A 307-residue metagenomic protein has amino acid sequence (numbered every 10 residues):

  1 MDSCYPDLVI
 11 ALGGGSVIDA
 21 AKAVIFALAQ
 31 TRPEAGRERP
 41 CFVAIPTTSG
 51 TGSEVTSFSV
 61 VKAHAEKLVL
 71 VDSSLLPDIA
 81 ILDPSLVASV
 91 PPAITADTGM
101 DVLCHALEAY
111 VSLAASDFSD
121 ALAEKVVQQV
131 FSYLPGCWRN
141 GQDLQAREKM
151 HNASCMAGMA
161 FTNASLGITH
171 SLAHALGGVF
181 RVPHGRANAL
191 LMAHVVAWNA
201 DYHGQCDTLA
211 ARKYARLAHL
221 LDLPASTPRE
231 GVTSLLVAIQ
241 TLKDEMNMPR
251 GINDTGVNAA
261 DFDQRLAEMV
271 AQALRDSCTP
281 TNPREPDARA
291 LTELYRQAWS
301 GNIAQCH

Functional and structural regions predicted by a protein language model:
M1-E34, G136-R147: N-terminal small/polar loop signature for handling phosphorylated ligands or for N-terminal nucleophile
S16-A23, G52-V55, T169: Short glycine/serine/threonine-rich phosphate/pyrophosphate-binding segments that cradle anionic phosphate groups
F26-D117, T208-H219: A glycine/threonine-rich phosphate-anchoring loop and its flanking beta-alpha core in nucleotide/phosphate-binding
G50, C155-N188, R275-T281: Glycine-rich phosphate/pyrophosphate-binding beta-alpha loops
A96-M156, A160: C-terminal and late-domain segments of enzyme folds
V182, R186-Q264, A304-Q305: Gly/Pro-rich interdomain helix-loop hinge
D261-H307: Short, amphipathic C-terminal "tail helix"
